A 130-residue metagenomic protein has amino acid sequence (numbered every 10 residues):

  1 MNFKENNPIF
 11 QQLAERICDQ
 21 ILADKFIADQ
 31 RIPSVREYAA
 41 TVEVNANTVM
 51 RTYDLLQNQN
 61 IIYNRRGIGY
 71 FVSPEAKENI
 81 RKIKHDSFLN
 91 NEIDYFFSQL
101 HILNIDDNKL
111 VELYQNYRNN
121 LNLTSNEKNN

Functional and structural regions predicted by a protein language model:
M1-R31, E37, S87, N91-E92 (+1 more regions): Extreme N-terminal segment that seeds HTH/winged-HTH DNA-binding domains in transcriptional regulators
N6-P8, D24-K25, A40-E43, G67-Y70 (+1 more regions): Short hydrophobic/aromatic-rich motifs at helix boundaries and adjacent loops
N6-Q12, N47-L56, I68-S73: Short, mixed-charge, low-aromatic patches
F10, S34, Y70-H85: Short, cationic-aromatic polyanion-contact patches
K25-F26, Q30, N58-G67, F71-P74: Beta-hairpin "wing" of winged helix-turn-helix
R31-Y63: N-terminal helix-turn-helix
D54-Q59, E75, N108-K109: Short alpha-helical linear motifs
